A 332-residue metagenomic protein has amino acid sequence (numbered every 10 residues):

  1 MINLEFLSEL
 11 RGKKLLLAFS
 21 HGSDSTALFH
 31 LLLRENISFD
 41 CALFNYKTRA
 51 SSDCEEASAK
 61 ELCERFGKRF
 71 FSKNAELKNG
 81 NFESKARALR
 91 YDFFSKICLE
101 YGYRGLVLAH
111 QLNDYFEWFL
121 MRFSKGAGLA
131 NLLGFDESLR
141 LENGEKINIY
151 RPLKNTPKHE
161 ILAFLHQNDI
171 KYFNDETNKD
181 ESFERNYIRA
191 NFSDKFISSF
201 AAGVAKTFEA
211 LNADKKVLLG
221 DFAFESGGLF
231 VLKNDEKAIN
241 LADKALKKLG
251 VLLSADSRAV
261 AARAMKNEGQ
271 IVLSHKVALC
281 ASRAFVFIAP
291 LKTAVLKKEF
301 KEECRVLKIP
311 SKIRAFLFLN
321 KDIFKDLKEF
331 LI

Functional and structural regions predicted by a protein language model:
M1-Y187: Core alpha/beta nucleotide-donor-binding catalytic domains of modification enzymes
I2-K14, S20, A75, K206-I332: AMP-forming adenylation/ATP pyrophosphatase catalytic core
D53-A57, H159, S198-A202, E236 (+2 more regions): Generic alpha-helical secondary structure signal
E83, S198-G203, K297-K301: Short, charged, solvent-exposed linker or helix-capping segments at domain edges/interfaces that act as flexible hinges
A88, D114, S182, N186-A190 (+4 more regions): An alpha-helix initiation/capping motif
N168, D194-K195, T207: Change "in soluble alpha/beta enzymes" to "in soluble alpha/beta proteins
K171-N174, S198-V204, L218: Short, structured loop/turn "capping" segments at alpha-beta junctions
Y187-A201: Conserved anion/nucleotide-ligand pocket segment
